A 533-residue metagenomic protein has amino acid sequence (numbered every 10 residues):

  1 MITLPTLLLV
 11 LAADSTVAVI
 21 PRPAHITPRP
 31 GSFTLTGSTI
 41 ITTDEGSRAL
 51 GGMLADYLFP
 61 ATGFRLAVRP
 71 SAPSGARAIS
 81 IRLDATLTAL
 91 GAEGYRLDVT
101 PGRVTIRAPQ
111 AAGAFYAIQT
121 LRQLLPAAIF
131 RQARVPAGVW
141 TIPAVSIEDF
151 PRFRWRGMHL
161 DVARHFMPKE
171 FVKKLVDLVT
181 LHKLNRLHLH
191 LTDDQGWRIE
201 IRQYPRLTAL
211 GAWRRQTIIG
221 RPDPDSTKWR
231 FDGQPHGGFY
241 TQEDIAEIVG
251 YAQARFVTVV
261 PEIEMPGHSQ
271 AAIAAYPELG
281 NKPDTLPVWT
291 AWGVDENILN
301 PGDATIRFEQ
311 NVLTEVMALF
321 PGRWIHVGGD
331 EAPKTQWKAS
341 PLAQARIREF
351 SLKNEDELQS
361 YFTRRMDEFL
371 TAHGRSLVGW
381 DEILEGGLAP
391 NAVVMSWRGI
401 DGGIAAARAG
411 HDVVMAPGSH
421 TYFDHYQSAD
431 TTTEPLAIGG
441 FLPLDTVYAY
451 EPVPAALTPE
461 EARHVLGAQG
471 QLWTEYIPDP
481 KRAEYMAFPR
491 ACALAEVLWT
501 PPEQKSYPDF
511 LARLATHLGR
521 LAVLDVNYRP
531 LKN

Functional and structural regions predicted by a protein language model:
I2-A12: Sec-dependent N-terminal signal peptides
A13-W155, R482, V497-L531: Contiguous, structured surface segment used for ligand recognition
A49-L50, F166-P168, D194-E200, P266-A272 (+6 more regions): Flexible loop/turn segments at secondary-structure boundaries
T88-Q310, T314-W324, R365, F369 (+1 more regions): Feature activates predominantly on carbohydrate-active enzymes
A272-K282, L286-A392, W397-A409: Active-site neighborhood of glycoside hydrolase catalytic domains
S376-A392, R398-N533: Flexible, acidic glycine-rich loops studded with aromatic residues
